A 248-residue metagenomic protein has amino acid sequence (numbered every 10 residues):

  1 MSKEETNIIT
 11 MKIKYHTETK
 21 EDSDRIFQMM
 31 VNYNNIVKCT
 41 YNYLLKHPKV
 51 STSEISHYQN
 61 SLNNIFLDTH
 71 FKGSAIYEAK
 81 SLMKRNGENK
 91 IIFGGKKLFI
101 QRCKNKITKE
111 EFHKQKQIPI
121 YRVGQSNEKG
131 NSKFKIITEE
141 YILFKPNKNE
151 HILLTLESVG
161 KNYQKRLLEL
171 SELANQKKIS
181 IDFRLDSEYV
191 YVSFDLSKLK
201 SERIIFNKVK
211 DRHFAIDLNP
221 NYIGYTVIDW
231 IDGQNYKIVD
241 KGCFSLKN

Functional and structural regions predicted by a protein language model:
M1-N248: Nucleic-acid substrate recognition interfaces
